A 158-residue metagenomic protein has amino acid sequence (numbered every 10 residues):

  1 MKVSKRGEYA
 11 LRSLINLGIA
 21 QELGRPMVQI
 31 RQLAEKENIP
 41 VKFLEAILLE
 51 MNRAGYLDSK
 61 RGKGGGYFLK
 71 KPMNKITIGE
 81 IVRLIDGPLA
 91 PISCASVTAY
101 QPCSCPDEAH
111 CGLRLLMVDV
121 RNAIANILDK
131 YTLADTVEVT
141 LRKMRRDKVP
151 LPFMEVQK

Functional and structural regions predicted by a protein language model:
A10-G24: Short amphipathic alpha-helical interface segments
L17, I47-N52: Basic amphipathic alpha-helical segments that dock to polyanions
V28-N38: A short alpha-helical element within helix-turn-helix/winged-helix DNA-binding domains across DNA-binding proteins
R53-G55, L84: Residue cluster at the C-terminal edge of the helix-turn-helix DNA-binding motif
G55-K63, F68-K70: Beta-hairpin "wing" of winged helix-turn-helix
M73-T98, L113-N122: Conserved segment of winged-helix/HTH DNA-binding domains
V97-K158: C-terminal regulatory/oligomerization modules of transcriptional regulators
